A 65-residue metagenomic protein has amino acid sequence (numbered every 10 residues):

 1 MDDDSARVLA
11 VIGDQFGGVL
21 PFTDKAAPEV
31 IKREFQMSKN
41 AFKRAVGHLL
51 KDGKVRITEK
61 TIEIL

Functional and structural regions predicted by a protein language model:
M1, S5, K39-F42: Generic alpha-helical secondary structure
D3-F35: Short amphipathic alpha-helical interface segments
G18, H48-K51: Short, surface-exposed, polar/charged, turn-prone segments marking secondary-structure boundaries
P21-T23, A41, R56: Conserved active-site loop/cleft motifs that coordinate metal ions or position small ligands
E34-S38, I57-T58: Alpha-helix boundary/capping detector
Q36-H48: Short amphipathic alpha-helical interaction segments
A45, T58, L65: Residues in the recognition helix of alpha-helical DNA-binding motifs
L50-I62: A short, conserved structural fragment
